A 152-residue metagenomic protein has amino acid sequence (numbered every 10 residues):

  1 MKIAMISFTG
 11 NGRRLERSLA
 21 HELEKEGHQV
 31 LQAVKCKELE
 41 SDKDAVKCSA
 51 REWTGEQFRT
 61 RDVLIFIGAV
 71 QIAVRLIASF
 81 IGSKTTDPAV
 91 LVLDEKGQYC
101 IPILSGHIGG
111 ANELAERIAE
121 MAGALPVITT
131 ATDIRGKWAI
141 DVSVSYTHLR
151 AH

Functional and structural regions predicted by a protein language model:
M1-E26, Q32-K35: N-terminal basic/disordered segments at the start of proteins
M1-K2, H28, R59-V63, T85-A89 (+2 more regions): Short coil/turn connectors at secondary-structure junctions
G10, K35-E38, V70, D94-Q98 (+2 more regions): Short, ordered loop/turn segments at secondary-structure junctions
Q32-G55: N-terminal beta-loop-helix "entrance" segment that forms/cooperates in small-molecule cofactor or anionic ligand
K47-V70: Short, structured active-site "lid" loops
R75-T86: Short Gly/Thr/Asp-enriched flexible loops that form oxyanion-binding sites at enzyme active sites
I101-S143: Short, glycine-/small-residue-rich phosphate/pyrophosphate-handling segment
T147-H152: Conserved small/polar residues in nucleotide/adenosyl-binding loops
